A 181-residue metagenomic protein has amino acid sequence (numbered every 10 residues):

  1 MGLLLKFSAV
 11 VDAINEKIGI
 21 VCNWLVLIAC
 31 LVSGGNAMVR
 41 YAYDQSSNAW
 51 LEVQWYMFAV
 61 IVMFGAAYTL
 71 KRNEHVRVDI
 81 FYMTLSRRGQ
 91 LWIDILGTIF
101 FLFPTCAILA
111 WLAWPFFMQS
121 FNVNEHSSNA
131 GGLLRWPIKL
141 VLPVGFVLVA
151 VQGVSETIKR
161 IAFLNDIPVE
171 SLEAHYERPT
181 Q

Functional and structural regions predicted by a protein language model:
M1-Q181: Alpha-helical transmembrane segments and membrane-interface helix-loop junctions in multi-pass membrane proteins
